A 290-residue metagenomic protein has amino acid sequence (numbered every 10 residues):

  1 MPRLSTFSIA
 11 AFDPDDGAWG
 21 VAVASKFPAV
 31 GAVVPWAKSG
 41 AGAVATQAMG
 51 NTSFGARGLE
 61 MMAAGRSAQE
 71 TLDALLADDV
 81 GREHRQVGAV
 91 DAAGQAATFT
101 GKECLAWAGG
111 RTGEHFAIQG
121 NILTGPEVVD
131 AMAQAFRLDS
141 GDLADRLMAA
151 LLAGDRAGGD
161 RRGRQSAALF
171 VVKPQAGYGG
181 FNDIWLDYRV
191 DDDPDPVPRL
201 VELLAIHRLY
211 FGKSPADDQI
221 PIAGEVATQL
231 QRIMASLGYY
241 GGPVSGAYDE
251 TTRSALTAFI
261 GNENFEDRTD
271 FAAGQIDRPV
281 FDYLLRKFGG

Functional and structural regions predicted by a protein language model:
M1-P2, G290: Basic/polar N-terminal segments that are highly enriched at the extreme N-terminus, encompassing both cleavable
P2-G224: N-terminal nucleophile
D218-G289: Short acidic, glycine/serine/threonine-rich helix-capping segments at coil-helix boundaries
